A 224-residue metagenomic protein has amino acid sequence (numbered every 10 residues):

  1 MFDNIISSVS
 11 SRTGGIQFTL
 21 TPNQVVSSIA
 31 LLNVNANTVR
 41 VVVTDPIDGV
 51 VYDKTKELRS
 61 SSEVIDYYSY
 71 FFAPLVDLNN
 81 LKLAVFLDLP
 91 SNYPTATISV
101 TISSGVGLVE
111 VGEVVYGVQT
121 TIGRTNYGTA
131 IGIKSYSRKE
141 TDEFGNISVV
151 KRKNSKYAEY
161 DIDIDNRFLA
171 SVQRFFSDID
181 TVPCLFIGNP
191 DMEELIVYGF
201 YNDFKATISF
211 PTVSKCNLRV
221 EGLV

Functional and structural regions predicted by a protein language model:
M1-T13, T19-V224: Extracellular/virion structural assembly segments
